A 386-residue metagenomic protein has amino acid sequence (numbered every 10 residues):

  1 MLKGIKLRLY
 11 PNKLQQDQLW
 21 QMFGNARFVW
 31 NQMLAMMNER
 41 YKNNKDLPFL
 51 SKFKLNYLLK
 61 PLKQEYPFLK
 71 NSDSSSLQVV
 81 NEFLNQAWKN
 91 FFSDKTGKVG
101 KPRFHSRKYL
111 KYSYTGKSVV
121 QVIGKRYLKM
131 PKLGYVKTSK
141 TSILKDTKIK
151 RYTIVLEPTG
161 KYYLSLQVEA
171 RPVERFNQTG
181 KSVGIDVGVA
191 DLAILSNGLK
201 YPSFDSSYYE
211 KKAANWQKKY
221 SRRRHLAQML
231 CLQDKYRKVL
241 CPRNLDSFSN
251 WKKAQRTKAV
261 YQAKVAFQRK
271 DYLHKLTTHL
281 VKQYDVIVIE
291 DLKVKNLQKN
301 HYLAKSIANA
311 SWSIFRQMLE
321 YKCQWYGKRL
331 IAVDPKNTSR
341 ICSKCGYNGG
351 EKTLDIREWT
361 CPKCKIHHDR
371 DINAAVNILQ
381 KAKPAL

Functional and structural regions predicted by a protein language model:
M1-V79: Gly/serine-rich nucleotide phosphate-binding loop at the start of the catalytic core of nucleotide/ADP-ribose-handling
K3, K145-K148, P158-L386: Positively charged, helix-rich recognition surfaces that bind polyanionic ligands
I5-L9, V136-S139, Y201-S203: Generic detection of short hydrophobic beta-strand segments and adjacent strand-loop junctions
Q21, V79-E82, Q86, K211 (+1 more regions): Alpha-helical coiled-coil heptad-repeat segments used for dimerization/assembly
M33, V79-A87, F91, I372-A385: Stable alpha-helical structural segments in soluble proteins, enriched in small hydrophobic residues
F53-E157, A263: Acidic carboxylate diad motif detector
